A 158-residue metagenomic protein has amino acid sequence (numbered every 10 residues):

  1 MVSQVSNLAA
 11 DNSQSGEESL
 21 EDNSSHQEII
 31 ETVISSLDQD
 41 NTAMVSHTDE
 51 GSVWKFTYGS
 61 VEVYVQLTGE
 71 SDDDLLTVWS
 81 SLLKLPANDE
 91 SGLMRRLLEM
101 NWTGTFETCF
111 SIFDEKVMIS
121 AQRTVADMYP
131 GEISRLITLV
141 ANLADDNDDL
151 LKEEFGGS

Functional and structural regions predicted by a protein language model:
M1-E62: Charge-rich, low-complexity N-terminal segments
D22-I29, L85-L93, E132-L139, L143: Short amphipathic alpha-helical segments
I34, M94-L98, I137: A generic alpha-helix structural signal
S35-Q39, E99-T103, K152, G156: Generic surface-pattern signal
S46-G51, G69-D72, S111-D114: Short, ordered beta-strand-loop transition motifs
F56, V61-S91: The feature represents the first ordered module of a protein
T77-K116, S120: Short, internal acidic amphipathic alpha-helical interface segments that mediate docking to partner proteins
T105-T138, N142-S158: Well-ordered alpha/beta subsegment
